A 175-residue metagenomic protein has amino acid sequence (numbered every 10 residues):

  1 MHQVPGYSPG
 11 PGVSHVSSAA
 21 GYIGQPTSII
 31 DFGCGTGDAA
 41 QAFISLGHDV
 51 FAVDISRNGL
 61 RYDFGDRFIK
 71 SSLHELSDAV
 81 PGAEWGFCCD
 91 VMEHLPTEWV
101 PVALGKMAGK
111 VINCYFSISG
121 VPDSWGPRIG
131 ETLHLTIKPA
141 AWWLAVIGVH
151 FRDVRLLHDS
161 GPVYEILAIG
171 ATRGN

Functional and structural regions predicted by a protein language model:
M1-G82, F87, E98-L104, G130-W142 (+4 more regions): Conserved N-terminal segment of class I S-adenosyl-L-methionine
R57, V121-D123: Short, glycine/serine-rich, charged loops/turns that create anion-binding and catalytic segments at active sites
F64, K110-V111: Residues at helix C-cap/C′ positions in short coil/turn segments immediately following an alpha-helix
V91: Hydrophobic adenine-recognition pocket in adenosine-nucleotide-binding enzymes
H94-L95: A short His-aromatic
M107: Class I S-adenosylmethionine-dependent transferase superfamily signal
V111-G120: Conserved beta-strand signature within the Rossmann-like core of class I S-adenosyl-L-methionine
D123-G130: A short acidic, helix-capping loop that chelates divalent metal ions and anchors anionic groups
